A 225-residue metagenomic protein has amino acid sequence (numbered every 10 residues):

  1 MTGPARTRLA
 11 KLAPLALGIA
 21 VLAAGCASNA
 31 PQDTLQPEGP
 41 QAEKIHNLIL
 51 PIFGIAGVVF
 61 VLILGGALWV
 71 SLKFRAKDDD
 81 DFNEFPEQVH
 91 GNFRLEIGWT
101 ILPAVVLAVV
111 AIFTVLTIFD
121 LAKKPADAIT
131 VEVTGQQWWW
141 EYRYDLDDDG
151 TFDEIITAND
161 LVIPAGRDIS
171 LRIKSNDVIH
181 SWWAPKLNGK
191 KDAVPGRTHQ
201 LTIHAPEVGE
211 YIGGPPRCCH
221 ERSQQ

Functional and structural regions predicted by a protein language model:
M1-S28: N-terminal secretory/membrane targeting signals
T2-L12, Q41-V61: Membrane-entry segments of alpha-helical transmembrane domains in multi-pass membrane proteins
A10-A16, P51, L95, W99: Alpha-helical transmembrane segments of integral membrane proteins
G18, F53, G57-F60, T100-A104: Residues within membrane-spanning alpha-helices of integral membrane proteins, especially the hydrophobic core/packing
V21, G66-W69, F113: Transmembrane alpha-helix boundary/anchor motif
A27-I49, S71-Q225: Non-transmembrane, membrane-proximal soluble domains of secreted or membrane proteins
V58-A76: Alpha-helical transmembrane segments
